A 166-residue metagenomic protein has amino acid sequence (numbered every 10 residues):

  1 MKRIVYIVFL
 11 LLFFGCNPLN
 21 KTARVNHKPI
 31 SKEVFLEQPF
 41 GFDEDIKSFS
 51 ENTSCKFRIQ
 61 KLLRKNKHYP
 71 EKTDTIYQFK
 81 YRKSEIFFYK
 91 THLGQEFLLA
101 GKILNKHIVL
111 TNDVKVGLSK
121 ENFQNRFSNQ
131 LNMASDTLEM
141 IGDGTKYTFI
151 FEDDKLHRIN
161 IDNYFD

Functional and structural regions predicted by a protein language model:
M1-V25: Bacterial Sec-dependent N-terminal signal peptides
R3, L10-L11, N132-M133, L138-G142: N-terminal leader/targeting segments
N17-D136, K155-D166: Short helix/turn-capping signatures at newly exposed starts of structured segments
T137-K155: Short, exposed beta-strand-loop hairpins at the edges of beta-sheets in extracellular/periplasmic proteins
